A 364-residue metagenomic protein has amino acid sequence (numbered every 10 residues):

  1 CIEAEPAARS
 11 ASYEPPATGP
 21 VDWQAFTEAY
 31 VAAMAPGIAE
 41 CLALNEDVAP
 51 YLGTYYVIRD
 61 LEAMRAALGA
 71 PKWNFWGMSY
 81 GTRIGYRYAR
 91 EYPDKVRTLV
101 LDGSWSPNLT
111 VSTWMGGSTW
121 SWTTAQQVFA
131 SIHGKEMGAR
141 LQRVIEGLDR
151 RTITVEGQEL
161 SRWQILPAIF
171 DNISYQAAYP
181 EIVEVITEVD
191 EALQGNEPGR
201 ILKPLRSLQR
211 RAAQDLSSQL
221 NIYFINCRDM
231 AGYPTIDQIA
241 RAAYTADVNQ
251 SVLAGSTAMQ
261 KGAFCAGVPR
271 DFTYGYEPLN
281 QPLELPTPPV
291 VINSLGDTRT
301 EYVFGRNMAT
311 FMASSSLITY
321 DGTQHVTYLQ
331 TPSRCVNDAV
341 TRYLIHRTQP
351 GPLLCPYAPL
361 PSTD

Functional and structural regions predicted by a protein language model:
C1-Q164, F224-N226, M230-D364: Gly/Pro-rich cap/lid or specificity-loop segments adjacent to the active site
G134-N226: Alpha/beta-hydrolase-fold enzymes
